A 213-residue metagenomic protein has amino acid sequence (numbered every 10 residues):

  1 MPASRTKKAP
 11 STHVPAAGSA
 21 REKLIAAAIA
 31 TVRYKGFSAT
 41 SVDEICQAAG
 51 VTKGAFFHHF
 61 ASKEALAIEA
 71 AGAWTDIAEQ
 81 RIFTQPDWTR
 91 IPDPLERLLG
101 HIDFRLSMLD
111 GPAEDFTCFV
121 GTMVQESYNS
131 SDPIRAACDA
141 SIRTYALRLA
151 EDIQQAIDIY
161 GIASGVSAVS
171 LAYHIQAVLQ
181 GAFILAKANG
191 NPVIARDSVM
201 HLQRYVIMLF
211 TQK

Functional and structural regions predicted by a protein language model:
M1-S19, I157, Q212-K213: N-terminal intrinsically disordered/low-complexity leader segments
P2-S4, K23, A27-A65, E69 (+1 more regions): Helix-turn-helix
E69, F83-F116, A168-I175: Hydrophobic alpha-helical connector segments
P92-E96, A136-S141, D158-H174, V193-D197: All-alpha amphipathic helical-bundle segments outside canonical DNA-binding/catalytic cores that form hydrophobic
R97, G111-A136: Amphipathic alpha-helical segments used for helix-helix packing
M108, I175-V193, V206-K213: Amphipathic C-terminal alpha-helical segment
F116, G121, V166-L185, H201-Y205: Hydrophobic alpha-helical segments that form the core of small-molecule binding pockets and/or dimer interfaces
N129-I134, R143-L171, M208-K213: Hydrophobic alpha-helical bundle segments that form small-molecule/ligand-binding pockets
